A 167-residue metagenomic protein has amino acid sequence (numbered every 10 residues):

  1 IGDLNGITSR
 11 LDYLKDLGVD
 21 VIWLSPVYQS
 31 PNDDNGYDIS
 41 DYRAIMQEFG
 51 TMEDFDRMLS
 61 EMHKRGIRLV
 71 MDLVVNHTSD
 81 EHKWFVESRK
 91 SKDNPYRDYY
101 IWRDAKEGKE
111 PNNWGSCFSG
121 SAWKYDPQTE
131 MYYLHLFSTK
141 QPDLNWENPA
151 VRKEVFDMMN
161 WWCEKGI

Functional and structural regions predicted by a protein language model:
I1-F156, N160, E164: Acidic/aromatic-lined carbohydrate-recognition and catalytic surfaces of CAZymes acting on diverse glycans
I167: C-terminal substrate-recognition regions of SAM-dependent nucleic acid methyltransferases
